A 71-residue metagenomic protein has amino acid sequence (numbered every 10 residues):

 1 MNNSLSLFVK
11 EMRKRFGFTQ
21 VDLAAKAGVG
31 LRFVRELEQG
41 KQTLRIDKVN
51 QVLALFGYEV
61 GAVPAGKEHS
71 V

Functional and structural regions predicted by a protein language model:
M1-S4: A detector for short, charged/polar N-terminal pre-domain segments
L7-D22, K26, Q51: Short basic helix-loop element that most often maps to the first helix and adjoining turn of HTH DNA-binding modules
G28-Q42: Recognition helix of helix-turn-helix/homeodomain-like DNA-binding domains that insert into the DNA major groove
D47-V63: DNA major-groove recognition helix of helix-turn-helix/homeodomain DNA-binding modules
K67-V71: Helix-turn-helix/homeodomain-like alpha-helical modules used for DNA recognition and transcription-factor dimerization
